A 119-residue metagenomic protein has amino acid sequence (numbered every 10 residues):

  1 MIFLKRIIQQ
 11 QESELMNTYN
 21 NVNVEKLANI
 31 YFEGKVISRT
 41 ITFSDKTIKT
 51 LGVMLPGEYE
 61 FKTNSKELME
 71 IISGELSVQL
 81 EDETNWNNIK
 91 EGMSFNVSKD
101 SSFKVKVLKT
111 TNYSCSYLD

Functional and structural regions predicted by a protein language model:
I2-T47: A short, N-terminal "cap"/entry segment at the start of jelly-roll beta-barrel domains of the cupin/DSBH fold
F32, Y59-F61, Q79: Short loop/turn motifs at secondary-structure junctions and domain boundaries
T42-S44, Q79-E81, K106, L118: A generic structural motif
F43-T63, N96: Conserved short histidine dyad/triad with adjacent acidic residue
N64-S77: Short, conserved beta-strand element in jelly-roll/cupin
E83-K99: Short acidic-glycine-tyrosine-enriched beta hairpin
S98-D119: Ligand-binding loop in jelly-roll beta-barrel domains
